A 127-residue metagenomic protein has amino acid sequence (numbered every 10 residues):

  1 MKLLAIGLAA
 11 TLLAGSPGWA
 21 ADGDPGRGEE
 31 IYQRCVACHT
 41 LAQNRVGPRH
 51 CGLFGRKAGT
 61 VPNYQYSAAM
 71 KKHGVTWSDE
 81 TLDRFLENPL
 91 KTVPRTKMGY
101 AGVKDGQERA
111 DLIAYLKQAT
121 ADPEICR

Functional and structural regions predicted by a protein language model:
M1-L4: Positively charged n-region of N-terminal signal peptides that target proteins for export
I6-G15: Bacterial N-terminal signal peptides
L13, T40, G55, E87 (+1 more regions): Residues at helix-coil transition
A14-Y32, R127: Electrostatic cytochrome c docking/interface patches
P25-E29, T40, N44-D79, K97-Y100: Gly/Gly-Pro-rich "capping" loops immediately C-terminal to redox-active cysteine motifs in periplasmic/lumenal
C35-C38: Short cysteine clusters
S78-R127: C-terminal capping alpha-helices of c-type cytochrome domains
